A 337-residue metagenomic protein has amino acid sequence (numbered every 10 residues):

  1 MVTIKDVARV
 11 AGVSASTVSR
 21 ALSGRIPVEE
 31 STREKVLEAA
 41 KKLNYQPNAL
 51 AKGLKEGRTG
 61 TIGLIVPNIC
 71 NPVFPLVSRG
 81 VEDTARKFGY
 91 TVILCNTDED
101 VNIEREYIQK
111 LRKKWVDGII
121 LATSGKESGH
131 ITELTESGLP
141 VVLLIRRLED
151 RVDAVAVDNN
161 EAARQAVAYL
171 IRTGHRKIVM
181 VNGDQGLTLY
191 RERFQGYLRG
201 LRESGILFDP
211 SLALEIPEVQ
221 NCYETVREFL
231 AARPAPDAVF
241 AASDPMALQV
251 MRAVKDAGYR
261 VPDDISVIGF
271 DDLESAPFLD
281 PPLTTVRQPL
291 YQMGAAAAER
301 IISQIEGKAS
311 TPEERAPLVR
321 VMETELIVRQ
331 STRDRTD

Functional and structural regions predicted by a protein language model:
M1-G60, L76: N-terminal helix-turn-helix DNA-binding module of bacterial transcription factors
K35, V73-K87, A162-A166, T188-L207 (+3 more regions): Short, solvent-exposed amphipathic alpha-helices that sit in or adjacent to ligand/effector-binding or catalytic
Y45-G118, Q195-L198: Amphipathic helical "hinge" segments at domain boundaries
A85-N96, M180, L198-Q220: Short beta-strand elements in bilobed, periplasmic/extracellular small-molecule ligand-binding domains
E99, L121-Q165, G186, P245 (+1 more regions): Flexible loop/hinge segments that line or gate small-molecule binding clefts
V155-M180, E192-R199, V219-R227, A247 (+1 more regions): Hydrophobic alpha-helical segments within soluble ligand-binding/sensing domains
A166-I206, S211, E313-S331: An alpha-beta-alpha
Y223, R227-D337: Flexible loop/turn connectors
